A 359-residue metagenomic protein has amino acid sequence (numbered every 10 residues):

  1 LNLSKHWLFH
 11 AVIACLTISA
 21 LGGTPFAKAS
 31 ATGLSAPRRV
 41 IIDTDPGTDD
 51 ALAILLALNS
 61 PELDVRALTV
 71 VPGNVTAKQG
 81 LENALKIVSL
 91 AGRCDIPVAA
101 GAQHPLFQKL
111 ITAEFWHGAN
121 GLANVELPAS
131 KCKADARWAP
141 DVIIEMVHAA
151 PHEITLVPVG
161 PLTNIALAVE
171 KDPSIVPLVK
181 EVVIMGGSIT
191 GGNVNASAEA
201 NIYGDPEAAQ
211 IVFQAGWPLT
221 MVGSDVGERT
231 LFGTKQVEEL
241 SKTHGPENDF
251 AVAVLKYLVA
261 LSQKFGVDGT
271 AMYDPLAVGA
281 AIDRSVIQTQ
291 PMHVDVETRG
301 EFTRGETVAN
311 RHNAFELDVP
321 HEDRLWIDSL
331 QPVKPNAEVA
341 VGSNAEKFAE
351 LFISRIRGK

Functional and structural regions predicted by a protein language model:
L1-I13: Bacterial N-terminal signal peptides that target proteins for export
H10-G22: Bacterial N-terminal signal peptides
L21-T32: Signal peptide processing junction and immediate N-terminal pro/mature segment of secreted/exported proteins
G33-T44, T48-K86, C94, N120 (+2 more regions): Active-site histidine-anchored catalytic micro-motif
L34-P37, L55-L56, D64-V65, Y203 (+2 more regions): Conformational coupling and interaction surfaces
G92-A99: A short alpha-helix-loop-beta-strand transition element characteristic of N-terminal alpha/beta dinucleotide-binding
V98, V212, V278: A residue-level signal for conserved active-site and pocket-lining positions in enzyme catalytic cores
A99-A129: Surface-exposed loop and adjacent secondary-structure segments within mature catalytic domains
